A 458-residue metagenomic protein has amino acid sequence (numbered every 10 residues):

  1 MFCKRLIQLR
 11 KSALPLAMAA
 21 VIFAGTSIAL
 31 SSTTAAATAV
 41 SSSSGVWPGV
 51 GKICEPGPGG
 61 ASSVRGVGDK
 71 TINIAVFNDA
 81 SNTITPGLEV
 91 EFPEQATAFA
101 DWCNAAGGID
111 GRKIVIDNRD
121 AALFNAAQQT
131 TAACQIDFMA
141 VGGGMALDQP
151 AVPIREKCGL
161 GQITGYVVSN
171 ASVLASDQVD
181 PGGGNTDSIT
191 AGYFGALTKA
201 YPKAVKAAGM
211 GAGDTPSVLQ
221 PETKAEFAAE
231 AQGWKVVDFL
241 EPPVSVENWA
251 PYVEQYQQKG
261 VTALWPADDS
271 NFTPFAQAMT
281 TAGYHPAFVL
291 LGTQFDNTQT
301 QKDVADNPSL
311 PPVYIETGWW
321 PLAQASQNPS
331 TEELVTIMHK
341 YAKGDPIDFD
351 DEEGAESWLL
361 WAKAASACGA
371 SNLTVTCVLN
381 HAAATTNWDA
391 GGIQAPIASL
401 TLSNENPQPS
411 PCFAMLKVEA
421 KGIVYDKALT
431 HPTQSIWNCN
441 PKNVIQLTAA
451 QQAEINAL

Functional and structural regions predicted by a protein language model:
M1-L9: N-terminal secretory signal peptides that target proteins for export/translocation
R10-T26: Sec-dependent N-terminal signal peptides
S12, G87-E94, A105-S176, P242-W249: Beta-alpha junction/loop-to-helix N-cap segments that form part of ligand/metal-binding clefts
F23-V46: C-terminal region of N-terminal signal peptides and the immediate post-cleavage residues of exported proteins
T38-A133: N-terminal extracellular/periplasmic Venus flytrap/periplasmic-binding protein-like
D137-L240, F288-Y314: Extracytoplasmic ligand/sensor domains, especially the bilobed periplasmic-binding protein
G183, M279-E356, I436, N440-N443 (+1 more regions): Extracellular/periplasmic periplasmic-binding protein-like sensory domains
K340-D351, A362-Y425: Segments of small-molecule ligand-sensing domains
